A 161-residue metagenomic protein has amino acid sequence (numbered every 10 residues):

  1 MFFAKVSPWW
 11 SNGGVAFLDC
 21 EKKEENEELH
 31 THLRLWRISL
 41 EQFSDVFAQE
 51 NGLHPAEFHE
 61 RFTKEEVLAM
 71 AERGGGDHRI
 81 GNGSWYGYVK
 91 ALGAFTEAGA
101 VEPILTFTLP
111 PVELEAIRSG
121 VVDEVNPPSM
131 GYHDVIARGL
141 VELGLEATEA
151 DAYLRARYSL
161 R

Functional and structural regions predicted by a protein language model:
M1-R161: Glycine-aromatic micro-motifs
